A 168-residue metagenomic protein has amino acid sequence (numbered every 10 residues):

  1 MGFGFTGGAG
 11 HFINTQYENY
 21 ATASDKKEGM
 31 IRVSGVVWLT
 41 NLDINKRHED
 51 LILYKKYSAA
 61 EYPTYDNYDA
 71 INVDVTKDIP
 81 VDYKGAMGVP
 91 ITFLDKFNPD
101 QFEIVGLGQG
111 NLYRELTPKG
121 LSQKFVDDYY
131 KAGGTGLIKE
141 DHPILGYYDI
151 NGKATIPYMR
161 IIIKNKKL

Functional and structural regions predicted by a protein language model:
M1-L168: Class I S-adenosyl-L-methionine-dependent methyltransferase catalytic core
